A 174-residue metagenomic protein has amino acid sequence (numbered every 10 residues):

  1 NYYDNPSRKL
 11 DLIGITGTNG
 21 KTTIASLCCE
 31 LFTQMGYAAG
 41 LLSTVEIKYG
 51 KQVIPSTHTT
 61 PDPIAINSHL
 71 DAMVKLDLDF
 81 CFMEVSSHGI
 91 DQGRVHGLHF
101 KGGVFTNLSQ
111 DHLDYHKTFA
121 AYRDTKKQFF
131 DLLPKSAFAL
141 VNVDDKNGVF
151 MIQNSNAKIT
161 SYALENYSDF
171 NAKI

Functional and structural regions predicted by a protein language model:
N1, N156-I174: Beta-strand->loop->alpha-helix junctions that form or flank phosphate-binding loops in nucleotide-handling enzymes
N1-V143, N147-A157: Phosphate-binding loop of NTP-binding sites
